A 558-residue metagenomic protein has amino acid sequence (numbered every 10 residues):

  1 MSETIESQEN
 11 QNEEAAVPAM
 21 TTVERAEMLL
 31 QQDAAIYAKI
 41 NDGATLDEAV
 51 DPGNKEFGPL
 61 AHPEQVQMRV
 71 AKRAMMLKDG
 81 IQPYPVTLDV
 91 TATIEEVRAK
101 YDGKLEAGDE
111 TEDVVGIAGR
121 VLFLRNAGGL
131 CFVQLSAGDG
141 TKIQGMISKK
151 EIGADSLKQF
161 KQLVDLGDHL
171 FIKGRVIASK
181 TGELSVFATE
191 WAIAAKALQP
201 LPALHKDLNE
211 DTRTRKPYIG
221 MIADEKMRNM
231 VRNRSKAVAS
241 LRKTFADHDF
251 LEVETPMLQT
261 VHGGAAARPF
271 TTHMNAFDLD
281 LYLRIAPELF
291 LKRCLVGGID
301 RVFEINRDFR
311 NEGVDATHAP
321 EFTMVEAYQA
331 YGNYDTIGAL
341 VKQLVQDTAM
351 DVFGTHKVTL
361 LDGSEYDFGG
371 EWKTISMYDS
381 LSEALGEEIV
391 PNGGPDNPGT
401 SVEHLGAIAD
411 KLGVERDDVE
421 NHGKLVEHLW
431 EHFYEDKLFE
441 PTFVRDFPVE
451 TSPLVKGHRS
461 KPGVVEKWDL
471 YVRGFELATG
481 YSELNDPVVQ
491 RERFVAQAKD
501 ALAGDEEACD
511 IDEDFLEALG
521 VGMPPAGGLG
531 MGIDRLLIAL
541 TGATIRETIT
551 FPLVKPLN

Functional and structural regions predicted by a protein language model:
M1-N558: Class II aminoacyl-tRNA synthetase catalytic cores and aaRS-like
